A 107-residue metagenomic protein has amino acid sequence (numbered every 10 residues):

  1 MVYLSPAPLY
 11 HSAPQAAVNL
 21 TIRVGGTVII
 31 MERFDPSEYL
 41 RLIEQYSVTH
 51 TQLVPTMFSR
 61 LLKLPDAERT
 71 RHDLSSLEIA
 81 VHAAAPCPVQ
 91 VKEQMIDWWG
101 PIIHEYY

Functional and structural regions predicted by a protein language model:
M1, A7, E78: Nucleotide donor/acceptor-binding cores
M1-V2, Y10-T49, L64: Conserved AMP-binding/adenylation subdomain of ANL enzymes
S5, A17, E38-Y39, M57 (+2 more regions): Hydrophobic alpha-helical segments typical of transmembrane helices and their membrane-interface/capping positions
S5-P6, I30, V81-A83: Thr-Gly-centered strand-to-loop micro-motif
A7, A13, P55: Glycine-rich, N-terminal phosphate-binding loop of Rossmann-like dinucleotide-binding domains
R23-V24, V48-L53, L62-Y107: Gly/Ser/Thr-rich phosphate-binding loop
F34-D35, T56, P86: Short beta->alpha linker loops
